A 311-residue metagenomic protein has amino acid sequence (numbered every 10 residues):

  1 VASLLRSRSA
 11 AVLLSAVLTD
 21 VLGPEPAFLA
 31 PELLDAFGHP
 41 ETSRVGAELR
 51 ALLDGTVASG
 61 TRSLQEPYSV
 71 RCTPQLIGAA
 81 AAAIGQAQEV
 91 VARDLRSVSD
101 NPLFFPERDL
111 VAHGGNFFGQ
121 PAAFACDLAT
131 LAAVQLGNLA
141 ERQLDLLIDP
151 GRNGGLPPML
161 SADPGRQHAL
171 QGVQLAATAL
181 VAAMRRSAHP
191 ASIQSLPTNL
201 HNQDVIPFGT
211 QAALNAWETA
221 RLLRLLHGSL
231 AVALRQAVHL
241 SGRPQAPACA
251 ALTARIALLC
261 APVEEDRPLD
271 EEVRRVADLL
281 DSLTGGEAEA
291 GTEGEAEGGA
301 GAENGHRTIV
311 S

Functional and structural regions predicted by a protein language model:
V1-G291, N304-S311: C-terminal auxiliary extensions adjacent to catalytic cores
E295-E297: Short linear segments in intrinsically disordered or otherwise low-structure-confidence regions
